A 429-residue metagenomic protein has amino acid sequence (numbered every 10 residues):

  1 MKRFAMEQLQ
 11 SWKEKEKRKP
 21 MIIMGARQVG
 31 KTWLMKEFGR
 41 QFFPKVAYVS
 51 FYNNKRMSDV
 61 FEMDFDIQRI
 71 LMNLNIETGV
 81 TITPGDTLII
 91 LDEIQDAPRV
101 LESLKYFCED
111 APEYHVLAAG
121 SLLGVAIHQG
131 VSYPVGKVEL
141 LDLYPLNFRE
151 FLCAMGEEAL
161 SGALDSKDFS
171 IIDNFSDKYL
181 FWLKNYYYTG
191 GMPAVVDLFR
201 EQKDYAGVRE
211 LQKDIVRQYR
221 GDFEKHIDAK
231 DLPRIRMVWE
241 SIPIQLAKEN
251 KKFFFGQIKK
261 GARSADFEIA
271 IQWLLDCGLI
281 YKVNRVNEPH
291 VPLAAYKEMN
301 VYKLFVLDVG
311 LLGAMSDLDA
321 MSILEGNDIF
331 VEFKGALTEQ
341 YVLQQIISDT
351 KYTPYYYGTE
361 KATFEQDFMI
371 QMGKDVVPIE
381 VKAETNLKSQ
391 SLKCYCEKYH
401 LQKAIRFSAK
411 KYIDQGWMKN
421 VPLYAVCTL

Functional and structural regions predicted by a protein language model:
M1-E14: N-terminal pre-Walker A segment at the start of P-loop NTPase domains
K31: Conserved lysine of the Walker
L34, F38: Hydrophobic positions on the alpha1 helix immediately C-terminal to the Walker A/P-loop
N53-G85: Short glycine-rich substrate-engagement loop in P-loop NTPases that contacts/grips substrate
I90, H115-S121, D142: Structural recognition of the conserved hydrophobic beta-strand(s) that form the central parallel beta-sheet of P-loop
I127-A247: Interdomain motor-coupling "hinge/lid" segment immediately C-terminal to the ATP-binding subdomain of NTP-driven enzymes
M192, D197-E365, I370: Accessory nucleic acid-recognition modules appended to NTPase machines
I346, Q366-T385, A404: Conserved catalytic cores of phosphodiester-cleaving nucleases, focusing on short active-site segments
